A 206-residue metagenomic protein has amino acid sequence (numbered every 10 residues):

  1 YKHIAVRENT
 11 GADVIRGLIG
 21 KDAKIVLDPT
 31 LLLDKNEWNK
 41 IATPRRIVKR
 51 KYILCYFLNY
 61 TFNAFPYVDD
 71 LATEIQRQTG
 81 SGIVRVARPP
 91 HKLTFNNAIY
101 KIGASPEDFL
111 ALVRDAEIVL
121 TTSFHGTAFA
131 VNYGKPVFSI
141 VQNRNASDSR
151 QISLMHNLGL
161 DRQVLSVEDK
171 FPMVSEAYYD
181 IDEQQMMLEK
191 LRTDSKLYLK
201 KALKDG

Functional and structural regions predicted by a protein language model:
Y1-G206: Active-site anion-handling motifs in enzyme catalytic cores
